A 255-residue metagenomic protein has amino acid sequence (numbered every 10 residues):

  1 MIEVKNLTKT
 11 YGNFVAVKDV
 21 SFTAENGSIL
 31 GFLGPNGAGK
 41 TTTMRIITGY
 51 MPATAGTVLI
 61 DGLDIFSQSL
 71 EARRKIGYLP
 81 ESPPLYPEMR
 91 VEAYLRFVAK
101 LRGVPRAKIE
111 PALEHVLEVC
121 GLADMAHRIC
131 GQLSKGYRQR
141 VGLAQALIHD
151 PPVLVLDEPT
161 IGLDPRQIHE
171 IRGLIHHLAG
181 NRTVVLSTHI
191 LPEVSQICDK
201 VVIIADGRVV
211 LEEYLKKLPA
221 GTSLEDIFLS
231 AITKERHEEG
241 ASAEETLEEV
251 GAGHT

Functional and structural regions predicted by a protein language model:
R96, K100, A107-M125: Conserved ABC ATPase "signature" region
I129-L133: Conserved ABC ATPase signature
I148-P152: A short, proline-enriched helix->beta-strand linker immediately N-terminal to the Walker B motif in ABC-type P-loop
L154-E158, L163: Catalytic Walker B motif of ABC-type/P-loop ATPase nucleotide-binding domains
I168-G180: Helical segment within the ABC ATPase nucleotide-binding domain
V194-Q196: A short, surface-exposed alpha-helical micro-motif characterized by mixed small hydrophobic and charged/polar residues
E212-E213: ABC ATPase "signature
